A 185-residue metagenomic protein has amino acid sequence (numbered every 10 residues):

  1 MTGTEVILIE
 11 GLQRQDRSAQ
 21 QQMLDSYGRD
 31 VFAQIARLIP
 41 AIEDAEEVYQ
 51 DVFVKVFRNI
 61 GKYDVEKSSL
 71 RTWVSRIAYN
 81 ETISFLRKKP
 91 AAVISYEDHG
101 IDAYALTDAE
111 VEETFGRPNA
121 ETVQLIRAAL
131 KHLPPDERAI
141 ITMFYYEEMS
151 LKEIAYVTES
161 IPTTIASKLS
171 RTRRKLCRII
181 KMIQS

Functional and structural regions predicted by a protein language model:
M1-D30, K131, R178, Q184-S185: N-terminal module of bacterial RNA polymerase sigma factors
T2-E5, A92-N119: Internal acidic/polar
Q13-Q22, F32-D51, P162, S185: Short, charged helix-capping/linker segments at alpha-helix termini
Q13-R14, F53-K67, K88-P90: Sigma70-family region 2
L24-I42, N59, S75, L130 (+1 more regions): Amphipathic, Lys/Arg- and hydrophobic-enriched alpha-helical face
E47-V54, S68-N80: Structural recognition of an alpha-helix C-terminal capping motif at a helix-to-coil junction
K62, R76-Y96: Arg/Lys-rich amphipathic alpha helix in sigma70-family domain 2
I83, L125-A129, E137, Y146 (+1 more regions): DNA-recognition helix of helix-turn-helix
